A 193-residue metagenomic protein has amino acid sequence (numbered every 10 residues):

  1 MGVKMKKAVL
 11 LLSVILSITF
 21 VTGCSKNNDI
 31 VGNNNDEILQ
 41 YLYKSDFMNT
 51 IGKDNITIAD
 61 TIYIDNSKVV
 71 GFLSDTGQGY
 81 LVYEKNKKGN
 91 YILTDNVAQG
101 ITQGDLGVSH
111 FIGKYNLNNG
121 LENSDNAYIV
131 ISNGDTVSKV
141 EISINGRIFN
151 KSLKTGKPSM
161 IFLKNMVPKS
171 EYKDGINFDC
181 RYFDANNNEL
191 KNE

Functional and structural regions predicted by a protein language model:
M1-A8: Positively charged n-region of N-terminal signal peptides that target proteins for export
V9-S17: Sec-dependent N-terminal signal peptides
F20-G23: C-terminal motif of bacterial Sec signal peptides marking the signal peptidase cleavage site
S25-A98: N-terminal export/targeting and maturation segments
I58-V69, D125, D179-Y182, N187: Surface-exposed, charged secondary-structure patches
G77, S132-S138: Short proline/glycine-enriched turn/loop motifs at strand-loop junctions of beta-rich domains
G100-Y128: Extracellular ectodomain segments of secreted/surface proteins
K139-E193: Ser/Thr-rich low-complexity repeats and stalk/linker segments
